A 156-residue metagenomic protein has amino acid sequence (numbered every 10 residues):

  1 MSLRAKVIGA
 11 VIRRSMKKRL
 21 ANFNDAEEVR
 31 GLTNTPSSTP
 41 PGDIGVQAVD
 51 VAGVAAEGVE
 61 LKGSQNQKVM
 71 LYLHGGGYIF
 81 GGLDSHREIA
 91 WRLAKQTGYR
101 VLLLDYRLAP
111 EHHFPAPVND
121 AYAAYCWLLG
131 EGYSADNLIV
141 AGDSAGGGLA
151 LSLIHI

Functional and structural regions predicted by a protein language model:
M1-S64: A glycine/proline-hinged amphipathic helix-loop "lid/cap" segment that gates access to hydrophobic ligand pockets
Q67-G75: Short beta-strand element of the alpha/beta-hydrolase
L83, I89, L102-N137: Catalytic nucleophile-loop/oxyanion-hole region of alpha/beta-hydrolase and closely related hydrolase-like folds
R92-Y99: A short, Lys/Arg-enriched amphipathic alpha-helix followed by its capping loop at the start of a domain
G142, G146: Gly/Ala-rich beta-loop-alpha elbow adjacent to hydrolase catalytic centers
I154-I156: Conserved small/polar residues in nucleotide/adenosyl-binding loops
